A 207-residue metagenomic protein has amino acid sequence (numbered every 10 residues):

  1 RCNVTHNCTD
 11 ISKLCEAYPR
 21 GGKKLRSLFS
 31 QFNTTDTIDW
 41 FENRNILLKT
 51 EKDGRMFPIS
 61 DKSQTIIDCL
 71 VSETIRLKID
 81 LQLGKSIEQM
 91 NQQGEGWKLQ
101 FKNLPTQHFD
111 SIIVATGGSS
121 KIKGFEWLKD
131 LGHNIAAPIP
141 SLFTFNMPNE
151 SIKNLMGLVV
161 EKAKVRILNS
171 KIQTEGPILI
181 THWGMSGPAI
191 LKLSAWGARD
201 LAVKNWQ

Functional and structural regions predicted by a protein language model:
R1-D80: Conserved N-terminal/central alpha/beta ligand/cofactor-binding core
N7-I11, N134-A137, M147-Q207: An anion/pyrophosphate-binding glycine-rich loop and adjacent beta-alpha core in soluble alpha-beta enzymes
L77-Q82, L104-H108: Glycine-rich phosphate-binding loop signature in dinucleotide/nucleotide-binding domains
L81-K85, A137-I139: Short loop/edge segments at beta-strand edges and connector loops that shape dinucleotide/nucleotide cofactor-binding
L83-W97: A conserved short coil-to-beta-strand element within the FAD-binding core of flavoproteins
I87-E88, L99, Q107-S120, W127-K129 (+1 more regions): Short hydrophobic core segments
Q93-E95, F101-H108, I167-I172, V203-N205: Short, basic, low-complexity termini and linkers enriched in Ser/Thr/Gly/Pro that act as targeting/leader peptides
S111-K153: Glycine-rich loop(s) and the adjacent beta-strand/alpha-helix scaffold that form part
